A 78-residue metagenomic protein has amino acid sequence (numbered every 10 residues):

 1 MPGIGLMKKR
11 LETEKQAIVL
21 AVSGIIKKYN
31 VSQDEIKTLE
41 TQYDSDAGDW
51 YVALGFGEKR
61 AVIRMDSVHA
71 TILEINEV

Functional and structural regions predicted by a protein language model:
M1-V78: Long, terminal "pre-/pro-" and other extracytoplasmic accessory regions that lie outside the mature folded/catalytic
